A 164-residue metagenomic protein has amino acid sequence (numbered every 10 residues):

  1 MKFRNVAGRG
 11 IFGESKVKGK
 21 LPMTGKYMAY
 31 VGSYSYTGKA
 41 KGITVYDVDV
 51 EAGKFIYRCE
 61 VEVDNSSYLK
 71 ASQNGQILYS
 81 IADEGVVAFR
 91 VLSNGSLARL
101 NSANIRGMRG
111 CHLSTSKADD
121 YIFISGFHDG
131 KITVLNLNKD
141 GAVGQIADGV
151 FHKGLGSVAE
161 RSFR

Functional and structural regions predicted by a protein language model:
P22-A40, V45-Y46: An edge-strand/N-cap motif at the start of beta-rich repeat modules
T24-G25, S72-G75, K117-D119: Residue-level detector of Asp-centered blade-edge/turn motifs that repeat once per structural unit in beta-propeller
Y36-K41, I81-E84, F127-G130: Short, solvent-exposed loop/turn segments at conserved positions within beta-propeller repeat blades
Y46-G53, F89-S96, L135-Q145: Short loop/turn segments immediately following beta-strands, especially the blade-tip and inter-blade linker loops
C59-S67: Conserved blade-ending motifs and adjacent loop-strand segments that build the rim/top face of beta-propeller domains
A71-C111: Glycine-rich, N-terminal phosphate-binding loop and its surrounding beta-alpha-beta segment
L97-R164: Asp-box/WD-like beta-propeller blade repeats and closely related beta-sheet repeat scaffolds
